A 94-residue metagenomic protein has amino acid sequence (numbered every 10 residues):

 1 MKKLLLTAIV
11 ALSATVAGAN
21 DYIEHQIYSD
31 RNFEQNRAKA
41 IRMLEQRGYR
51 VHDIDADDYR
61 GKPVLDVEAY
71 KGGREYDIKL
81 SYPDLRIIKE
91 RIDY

Functional and structural regions predicted by a protein language model:
M1-A19: Classic N-terminal secretory signal peptides
A19-I27: Cleaved targeting-peptide boundary
I27-D53: Short, non-transmembrane alpha-helical segments in secretory-pathway proteins
Q46-Y49, K62-V64, G73-E75: Extracytoplasmic
I54-A56, E90-I92: Hydrophobic/anchoring residues in structured secondary elements
D57-G61: A short beta-turn/loop motif at secondary-structure boundaries
P63-E68, L85: Conserved histidines in hydrophobic membrane contexts and catalytic metal-binding motifs
Y76-E90: A short, surface-exposed beta-strand/turn
